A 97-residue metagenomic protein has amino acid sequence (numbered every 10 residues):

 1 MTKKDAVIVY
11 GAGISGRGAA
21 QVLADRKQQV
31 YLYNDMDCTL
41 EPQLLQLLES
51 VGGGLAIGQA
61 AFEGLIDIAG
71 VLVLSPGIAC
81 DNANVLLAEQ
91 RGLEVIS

Functional and structural regions predicted by a protein language model:
M1-S97: N-terminal leader/targeting and accessory segments in enzymes
